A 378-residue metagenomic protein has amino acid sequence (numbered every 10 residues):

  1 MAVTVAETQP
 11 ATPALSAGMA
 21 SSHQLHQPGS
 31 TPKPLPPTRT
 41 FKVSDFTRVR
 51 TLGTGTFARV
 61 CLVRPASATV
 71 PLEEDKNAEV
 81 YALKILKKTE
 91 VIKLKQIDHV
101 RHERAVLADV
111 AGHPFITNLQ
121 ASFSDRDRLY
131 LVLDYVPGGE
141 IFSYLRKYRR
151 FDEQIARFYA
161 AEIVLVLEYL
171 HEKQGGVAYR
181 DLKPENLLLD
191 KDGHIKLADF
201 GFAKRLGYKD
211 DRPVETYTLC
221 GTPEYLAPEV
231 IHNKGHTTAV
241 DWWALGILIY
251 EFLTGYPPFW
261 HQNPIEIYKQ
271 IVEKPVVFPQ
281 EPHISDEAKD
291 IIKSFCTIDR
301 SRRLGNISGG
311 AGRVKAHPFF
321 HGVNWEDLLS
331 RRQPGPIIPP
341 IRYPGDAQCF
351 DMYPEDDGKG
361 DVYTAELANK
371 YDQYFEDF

Functional and structural regions predicted by a protein language model:
V49-T56, V60: Protein kinase glycine-rich loop
R59-K88: Glycine-rich ATP phosphate-binding loop
T117, R126-D134, F142-S143: A conserved loop-to-beta-strand element in the N-lobe of protein kinase catalytic cores that borders the ATP-binding
S122: Activation-segment/catalytic-loop signature of the eukaryotic protein kinase fold
Y159-A160: Activation segment signature within eukaryotic-like protein kinase domains
F202-K204: Activation segment
A288, L329-F378: Eukaryotic Ser/Thr kinase distal regulatory-tail detector
